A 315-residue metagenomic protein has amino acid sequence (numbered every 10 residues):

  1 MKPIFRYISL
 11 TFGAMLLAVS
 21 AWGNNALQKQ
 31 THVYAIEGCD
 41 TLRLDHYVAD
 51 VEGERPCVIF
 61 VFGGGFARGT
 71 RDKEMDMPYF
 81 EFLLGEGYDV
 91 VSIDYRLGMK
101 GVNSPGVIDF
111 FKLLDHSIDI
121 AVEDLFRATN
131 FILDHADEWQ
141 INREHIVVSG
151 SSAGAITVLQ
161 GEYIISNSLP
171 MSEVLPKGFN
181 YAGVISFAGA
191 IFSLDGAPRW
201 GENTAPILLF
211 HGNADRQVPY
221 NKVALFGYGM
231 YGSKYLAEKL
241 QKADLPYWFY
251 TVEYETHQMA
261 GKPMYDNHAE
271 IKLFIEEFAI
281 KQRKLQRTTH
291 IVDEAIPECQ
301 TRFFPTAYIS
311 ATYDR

Functional and structural regions predicted by a protein language model:
G23-G53: N-terminal cap/lid segment of alpha/beta-hydrolase-fold proteins
E54-G65: Short beta-strand element of the alpha/beta-hydrolase
G65-R68, V90, F131: Serine-hydrolase catalytic-loop signature spanning alpha/beta hydrolases and amidase-signature enzymes
D72-I93, K100: Short amphipathic alpha-helix adjacent to the substrate-entry channel of hydrolases
K112-D137: Alpha/beta-hydrolase active-site loop
N130-N203: Primarily recognizes the serine-hydrolase "nucleophile elbow" in alpha/beta-hydrolase and SGNH/GDSL folds
S172-D244: The feature captures the conserved acid-bearing segment of alpha/beta-hydrolase catalytic domains
E238-R315: C-terminal catalytic histidine-bearing segment of alpha/beta-hydrolase fold enzymes
